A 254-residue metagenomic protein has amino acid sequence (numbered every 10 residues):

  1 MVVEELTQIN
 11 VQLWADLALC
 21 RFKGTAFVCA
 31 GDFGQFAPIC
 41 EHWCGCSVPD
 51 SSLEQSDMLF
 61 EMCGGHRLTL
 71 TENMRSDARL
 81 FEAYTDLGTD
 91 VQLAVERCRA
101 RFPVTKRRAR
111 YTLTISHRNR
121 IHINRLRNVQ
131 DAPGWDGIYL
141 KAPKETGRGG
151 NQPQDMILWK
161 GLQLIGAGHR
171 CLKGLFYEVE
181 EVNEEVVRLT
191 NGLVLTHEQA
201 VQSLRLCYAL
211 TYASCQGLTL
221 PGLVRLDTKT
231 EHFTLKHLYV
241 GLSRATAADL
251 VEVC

Functional and structural regions predicted by a protein language model:
M1-C254: Conserved ATP-binding/catalytic motifs of P-loop helicase motor domains
